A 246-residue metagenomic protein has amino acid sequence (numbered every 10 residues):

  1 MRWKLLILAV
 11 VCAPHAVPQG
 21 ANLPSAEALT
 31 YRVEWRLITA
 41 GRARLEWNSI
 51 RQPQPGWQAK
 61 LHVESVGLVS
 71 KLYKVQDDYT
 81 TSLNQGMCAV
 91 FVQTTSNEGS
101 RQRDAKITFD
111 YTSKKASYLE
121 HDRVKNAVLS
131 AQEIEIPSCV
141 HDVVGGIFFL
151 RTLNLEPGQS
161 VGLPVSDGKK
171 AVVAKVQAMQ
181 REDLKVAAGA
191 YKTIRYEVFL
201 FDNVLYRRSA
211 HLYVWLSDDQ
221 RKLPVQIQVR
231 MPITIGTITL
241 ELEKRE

Functional and structural regions predicted by a protein language model:
R2, A26, E135, V140-V143 (+1 more regions): Hydrophobic alpha-helical segments and their boundary regions
R2, G20, W35, N126 (+1 more regions): Intrinsically disordered, low-complexity regions
W3-C12: Sec-dependent N-terminal signal peptides
V17-S113, F149-E246: Acidic, serine/threonine-rich low-complexity disordered tracts
A105-L150: Hydrophobic, well-structured mid-protein blocks that either form specific transmembrane helices
